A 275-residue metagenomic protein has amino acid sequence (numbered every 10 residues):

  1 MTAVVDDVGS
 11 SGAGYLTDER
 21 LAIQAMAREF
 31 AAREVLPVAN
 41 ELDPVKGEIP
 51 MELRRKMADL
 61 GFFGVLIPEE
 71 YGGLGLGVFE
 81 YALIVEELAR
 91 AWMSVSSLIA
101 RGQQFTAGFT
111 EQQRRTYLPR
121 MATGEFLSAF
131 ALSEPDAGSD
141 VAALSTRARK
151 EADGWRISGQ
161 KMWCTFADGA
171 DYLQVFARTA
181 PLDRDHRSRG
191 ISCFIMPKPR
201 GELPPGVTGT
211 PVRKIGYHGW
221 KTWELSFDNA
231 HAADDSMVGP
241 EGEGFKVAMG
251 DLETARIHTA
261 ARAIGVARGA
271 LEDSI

Functional and structural regions predicted by a protein language model:
S11-I23, V207-I275: Glycine-rich beta->alpha junctions and the first turn(s) of the following alpha-helix
A31, I84, F194, F227 (+1 more regions): Residue-level signal for inorganic ion chemistry
D59-L127, F166-Y172, I264: Internal helix-loop-helix
G61, V85-A89, A177, M196-G201 (+1 more regions): Short Ser/Thr-interspersed hydrophobic loop/turn segments at strand-loop and sheet-helix junctions that line or gate
R90, A137, M162-D168, T254-H258: Glycine-rich phosphate/pyrophosphate-binding beta-alpha loops
M121, D136-S139, W163-F166, R184-D185 (+1 more regions): Short Gly/Pro-enriched turn/cap motifs at secondary-structure boundaries
T146-R149: A structural signal for short hydrophobic beta-strand segments in well-ordered beta-sheet cores
S158-V207: A short core secondary-structure module
